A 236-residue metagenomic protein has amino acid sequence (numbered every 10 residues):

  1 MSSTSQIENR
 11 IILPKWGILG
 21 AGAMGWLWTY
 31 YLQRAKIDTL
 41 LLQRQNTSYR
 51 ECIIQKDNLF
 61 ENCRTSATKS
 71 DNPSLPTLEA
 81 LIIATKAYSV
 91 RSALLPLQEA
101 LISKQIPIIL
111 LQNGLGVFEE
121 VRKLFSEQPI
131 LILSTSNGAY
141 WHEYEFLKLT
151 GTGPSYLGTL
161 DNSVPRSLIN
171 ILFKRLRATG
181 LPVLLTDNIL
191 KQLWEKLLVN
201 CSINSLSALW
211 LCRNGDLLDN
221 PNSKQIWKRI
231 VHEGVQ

Functional and structural regions predicted by a protein language model:
M1-R64: NAD(P)+-binding Rossmann beta1-loop-alpha1 motif at the extreme N-terminus of oxidoreductases
S2-S3, K174-A178, K228-Q236: NAD(P)-dependent Rossmann-like dehydrogenase/reductase catalytic/cofactor-binding core
L13-P14, E79, I106, G153: Nucleotide donor/acceptor-binding cores
G17, L40, P107-I109, L131 (+2 more regions): A structural signal for isolated positions on well-ordered beta-strands in alpha/beta enzyme cores
W28, L59-F146: Rossmann-like NAD(P)(H) cofactor-binding subdomain of soluble oxidoreductases
I102, F146-Y156, A208-D219: Helix-loop-beta segment of a Rossmann-like dinucleotide-binding subdomain
V117-Q192, S202: Rossmann-fold dinucleotide-binding core
L190-L218, N222-V235: Active-site-proximal catalytic alpha-helix in oxidoreductases
